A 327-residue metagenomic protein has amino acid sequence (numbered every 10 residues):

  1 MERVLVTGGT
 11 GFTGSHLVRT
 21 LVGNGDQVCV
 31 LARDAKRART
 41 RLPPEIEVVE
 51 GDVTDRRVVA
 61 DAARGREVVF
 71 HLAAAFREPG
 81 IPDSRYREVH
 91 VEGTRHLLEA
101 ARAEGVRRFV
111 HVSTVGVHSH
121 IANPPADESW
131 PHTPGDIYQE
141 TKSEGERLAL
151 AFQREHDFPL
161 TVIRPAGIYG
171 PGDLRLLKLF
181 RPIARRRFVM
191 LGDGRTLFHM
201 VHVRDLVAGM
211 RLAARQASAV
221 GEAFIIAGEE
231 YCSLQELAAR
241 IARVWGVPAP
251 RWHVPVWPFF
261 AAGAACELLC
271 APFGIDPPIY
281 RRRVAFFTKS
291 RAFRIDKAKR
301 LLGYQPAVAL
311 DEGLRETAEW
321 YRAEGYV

Functional and structural regions predicted by a protein language model:
V4-N24: N-terminal Rossmann NAD(P)H-binding glycine-rich loop of SDR-like oxidoreductase domains
T40, I46-E92, A100, V115-H120: NAD(P)H-binding glycine-rich loop region in Rossmannoid oxidoreductase-like domains and their noncatalytic homologs
E92-Y138: Conserved Rossmann-fold NAD(P)-dependent oxidoreductase catalytic core, especially the SDR/UDP-sugar
S119, F158-L177: Flexible, glycine-rich beta-alpha linker
G135-T161: Active-site Tyr-X1-5-Lys
E144, D173-K178, L191-A214, G221-E222: Substrate-positioning beta->alpha
L212-I279, I295, D311, R315-A318: Mid/C-terminal beta-alpha module of Rossmann-like enzyme folds, strongest in SDR-family dehydrogenases/epimerases
F293, K297-R300, A309-V327: Amphipathic terminal alpha-helices
